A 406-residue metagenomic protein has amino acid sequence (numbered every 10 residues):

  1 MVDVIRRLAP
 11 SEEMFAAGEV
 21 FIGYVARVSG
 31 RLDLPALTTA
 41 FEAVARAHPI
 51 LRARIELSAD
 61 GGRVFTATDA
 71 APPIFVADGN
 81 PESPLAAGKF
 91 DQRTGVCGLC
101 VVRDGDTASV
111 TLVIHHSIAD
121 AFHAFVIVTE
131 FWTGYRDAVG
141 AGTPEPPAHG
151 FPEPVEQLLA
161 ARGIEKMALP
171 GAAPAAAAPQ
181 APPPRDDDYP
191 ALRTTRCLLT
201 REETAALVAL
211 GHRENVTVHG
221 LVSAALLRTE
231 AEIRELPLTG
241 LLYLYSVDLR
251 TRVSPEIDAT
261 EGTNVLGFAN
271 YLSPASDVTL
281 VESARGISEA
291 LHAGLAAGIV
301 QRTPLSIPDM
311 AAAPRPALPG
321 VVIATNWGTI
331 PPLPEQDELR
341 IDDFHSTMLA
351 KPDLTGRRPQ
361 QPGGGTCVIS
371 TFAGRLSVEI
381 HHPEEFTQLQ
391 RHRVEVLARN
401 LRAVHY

Functional and structural regions predicted by a protein language model:
M1-P10, E19-I22, I118-F122, V126 (+3 more regions): Non-catalytic, low-complexity flexible loops and terminal extensions
M1-S58, P81-C97, E232-Y406: Acyl-thioester-dependent acyl-group transfer interface
A26, H116, R193, G211 (+2 more regions): Generic anion/oxyanion-binding catalytic loop in active/binding sites
S29-H48, V113-T129, C197-L238, V378 (+1 more regions): Acyl activation and transfer enzymes in specialized metabolism, enriched for ANL adenylate-forming modules
T38-F122, V126-T129, T133-R136, T195: Acyl-thioester-dependent condensation/acyltransferase catalytic cores
G105-T107, H212-R213, T239, A317-L318: Short, well-ordered loop/turn elements at secondary-structure boundaries
D106, T204, F372-R375: Short connector loops/turns at beta-strand edges and beta->alpha or beta->beta junctions
T107-A108, L207, D309: Alpha-helical hydrophobic/aromatic positions enriched in membrane-embedded helices and signal peptides
